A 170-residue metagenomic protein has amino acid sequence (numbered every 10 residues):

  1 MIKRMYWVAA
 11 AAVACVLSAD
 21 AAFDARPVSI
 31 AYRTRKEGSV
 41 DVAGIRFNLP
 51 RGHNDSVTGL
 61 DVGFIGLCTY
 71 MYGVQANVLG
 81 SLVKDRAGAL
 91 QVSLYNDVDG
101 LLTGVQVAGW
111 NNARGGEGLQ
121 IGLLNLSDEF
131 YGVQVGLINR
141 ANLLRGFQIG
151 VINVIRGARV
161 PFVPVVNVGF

Functional and structural regions predicted by a protein language model:
M1-V8: Bacterial N-terminal signal peptides that target proteins for export
A11-A19: Hydrophobic h-region of N-terminal signal peptides that target proteins for export in Gram-negative bacteria
A21-F170: Surface-exposed, glycine- and small/polar-enriched segments that build interaction surfaces at terminal
